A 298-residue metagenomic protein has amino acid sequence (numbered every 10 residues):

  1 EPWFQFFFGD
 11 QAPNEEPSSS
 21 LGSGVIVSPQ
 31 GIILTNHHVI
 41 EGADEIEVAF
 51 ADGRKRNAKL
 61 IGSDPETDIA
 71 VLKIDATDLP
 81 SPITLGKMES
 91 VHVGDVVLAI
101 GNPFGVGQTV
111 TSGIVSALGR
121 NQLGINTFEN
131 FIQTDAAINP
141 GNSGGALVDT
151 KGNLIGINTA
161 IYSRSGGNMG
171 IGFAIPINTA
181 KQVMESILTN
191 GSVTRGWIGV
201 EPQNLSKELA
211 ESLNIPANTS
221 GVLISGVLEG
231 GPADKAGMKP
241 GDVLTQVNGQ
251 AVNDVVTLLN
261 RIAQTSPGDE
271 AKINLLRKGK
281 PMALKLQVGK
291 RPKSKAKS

Functional and structural regions predicted by a protein language model:
E1-I33, E41-A43, R54-K55, A76-P80 (+4 more regions): Glycine-biased strand-turn-strand hairpin within the trypsin-fold
P17-S18, A43-I46, P80-P82, I100-I114 (+4 more regions): Active-site loop architecture of trypsin-fold serine endopeptidases
L21, V27-S28, F50, K55 (+4 more regions): Short, acidic, Ser/Thr-enriched surface-loop or helix-capping motifs
S23, H37, K55-L60, K73-A76 (+5 more regions): C-terminal recognition in membrane/secretory proteostasis and scaffolding
P29, S63-T67, L118-L123, L205-E208 (+1 more regions): Short, conserved beta-turn/loop elements at beta-strand boundaries and strand-helix junctions
I32-T35, D44, T67, G141: Glycine/acidic-rich beta-strand-loop module
E45-A51, A99-G101, D269-L276: Short conserved beta-strand and strand-loop elements enriched in small hydrophobics with frequent Asp/Gly
R54, K87-G107: Short glycine/Trp-rich loop-beta-loop segment that forms part of the substrate-binding cleft
